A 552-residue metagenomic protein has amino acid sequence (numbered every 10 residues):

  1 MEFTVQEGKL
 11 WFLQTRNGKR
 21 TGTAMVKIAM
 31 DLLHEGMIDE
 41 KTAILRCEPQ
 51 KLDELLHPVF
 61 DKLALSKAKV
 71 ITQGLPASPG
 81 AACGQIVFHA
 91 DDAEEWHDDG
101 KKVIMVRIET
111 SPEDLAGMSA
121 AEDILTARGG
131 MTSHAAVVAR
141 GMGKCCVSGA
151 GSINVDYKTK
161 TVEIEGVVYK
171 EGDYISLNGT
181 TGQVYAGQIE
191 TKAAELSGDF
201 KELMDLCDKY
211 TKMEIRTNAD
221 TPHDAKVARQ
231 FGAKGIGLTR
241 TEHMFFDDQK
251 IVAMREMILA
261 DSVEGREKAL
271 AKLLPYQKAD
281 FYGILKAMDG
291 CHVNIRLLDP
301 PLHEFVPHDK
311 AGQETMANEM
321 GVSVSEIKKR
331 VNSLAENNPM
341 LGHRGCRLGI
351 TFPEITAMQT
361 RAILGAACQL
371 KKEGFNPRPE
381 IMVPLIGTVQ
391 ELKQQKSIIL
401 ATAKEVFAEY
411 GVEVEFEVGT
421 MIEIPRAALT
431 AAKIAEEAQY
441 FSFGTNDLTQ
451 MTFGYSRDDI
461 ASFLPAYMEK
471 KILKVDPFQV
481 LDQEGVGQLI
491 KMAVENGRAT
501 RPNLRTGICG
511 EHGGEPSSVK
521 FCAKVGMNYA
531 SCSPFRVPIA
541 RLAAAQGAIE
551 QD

Functional and structural regions predicted by a protein language model:
M1-K19: Conserved metal-phosphate-binding beta-hairpin within the catalytic cores of diverse ATP-dependent phosphoryl-transfer
V5, N17, R107, L177-G179 (+5 more regions): Flexible glycine-/small-residue-rich
W11, V59, G80-A82, I86-D92 (+3 more regions): Acidic, glycine-rich flexible loop/linker segments
A24-L32: Catalytic, metal-anchored helix/loop core of enzyme active sites in primary metabolism
E40-C83, T388-E417: Amphipathic alpha-helical
L196, L206-D552: Conserved alpha/beta-domain cores
